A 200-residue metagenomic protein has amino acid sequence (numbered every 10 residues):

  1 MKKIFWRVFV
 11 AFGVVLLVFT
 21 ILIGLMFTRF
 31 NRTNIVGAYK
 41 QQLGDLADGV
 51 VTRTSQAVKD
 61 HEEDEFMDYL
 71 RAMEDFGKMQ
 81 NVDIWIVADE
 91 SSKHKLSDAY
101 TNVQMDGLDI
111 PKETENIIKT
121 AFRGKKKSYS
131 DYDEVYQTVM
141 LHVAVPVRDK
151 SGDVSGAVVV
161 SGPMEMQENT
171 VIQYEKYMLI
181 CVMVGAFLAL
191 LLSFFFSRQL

Functional and structural regions predicted by a protein language model:
M1-H94, D98-Y100, D106: Juxtamembrane segments flanking the first transmembrane helix of membrane-anchored signal-transduction proteins
A11, G24-R32, Y177-L200: Cytosolic-side ends of inner-membrane transmembrane helices, especially those that anchor bacterial signal-transduction
D75-K78, E134-V139: Short loop/turn motifs at secondary-structure junctions and domain boundaries
A99-E134: Extracytoplasmic/periplasmic sensor domains and loops in membrane signaling proteins
K127-Y129, Y136-R148: A short beta-strand signature within small-molecule sensing/ligand-binding domains used in signal transduction
Q137, R148-S151, V159-M178: Helix-start (N-cap) segments at beta->loop->alpha junctions that couple sensory/regulatory domains to adjoining helices
H142, A157-V159: Short hydrophobic beta-strand segments that form the core of ligand-binding sensory/regulatory domains
V154: Glycine-rich acetyl-CoA-binding "A-motif" of GNAT/NAT acetyltransferases
